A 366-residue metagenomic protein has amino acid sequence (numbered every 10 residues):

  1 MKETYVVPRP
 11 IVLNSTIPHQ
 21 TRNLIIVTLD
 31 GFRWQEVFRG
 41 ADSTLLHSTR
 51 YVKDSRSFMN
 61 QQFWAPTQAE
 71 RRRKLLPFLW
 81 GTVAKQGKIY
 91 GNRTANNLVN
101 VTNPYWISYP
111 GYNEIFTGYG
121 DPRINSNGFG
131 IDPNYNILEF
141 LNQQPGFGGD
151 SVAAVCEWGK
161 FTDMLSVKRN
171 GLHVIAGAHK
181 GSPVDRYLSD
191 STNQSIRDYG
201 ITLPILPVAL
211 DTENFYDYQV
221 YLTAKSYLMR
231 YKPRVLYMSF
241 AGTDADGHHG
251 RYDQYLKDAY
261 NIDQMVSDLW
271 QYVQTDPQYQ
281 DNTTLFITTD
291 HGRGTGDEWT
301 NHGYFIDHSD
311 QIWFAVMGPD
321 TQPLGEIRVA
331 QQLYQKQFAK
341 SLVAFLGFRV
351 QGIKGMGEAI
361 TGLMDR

Functional and structural regions predicted by a protein language model:
L24-I26, W34, N261-H302, L342: Metal-dependent active-site segment of extracytoplasmic phospho-/sulfohydrolases and closely related
I25-T28, Q35-E36, Y90-R93, E114-F116 (+5 more regions): Structural recognition of the beta-strand scaffold that forms the well-ordered cores of secreted hydrolase catalytic
Q35-D42, T94, S126-G128, M164-K168 (+3 more regions): Short, solvent-exposed loop/turn and secondary-structure capping segments
Q35-Y105: Short, structured active-site-proximal loop/turn typified by the sulfatase FGly-forming signature C/S-X-P-X-R
Y112-G118, G303-G347: Substrate-binding rim/cap in mid-to-C-terminal beta-strand-loop elements of soluble/periplasmic
T117-G130, Y135, G171-L206: Acidic, His- and aromatic-enriched active-site or binding-groove loops in soluble protein domains that engage sugars
V167-K168, L222-D268: Active-site His/acidic residue clusters
F348-R366: Polar, surface-exposed loop/tail segments that function as active-site lids or cofactor/substrate-recognition elements
